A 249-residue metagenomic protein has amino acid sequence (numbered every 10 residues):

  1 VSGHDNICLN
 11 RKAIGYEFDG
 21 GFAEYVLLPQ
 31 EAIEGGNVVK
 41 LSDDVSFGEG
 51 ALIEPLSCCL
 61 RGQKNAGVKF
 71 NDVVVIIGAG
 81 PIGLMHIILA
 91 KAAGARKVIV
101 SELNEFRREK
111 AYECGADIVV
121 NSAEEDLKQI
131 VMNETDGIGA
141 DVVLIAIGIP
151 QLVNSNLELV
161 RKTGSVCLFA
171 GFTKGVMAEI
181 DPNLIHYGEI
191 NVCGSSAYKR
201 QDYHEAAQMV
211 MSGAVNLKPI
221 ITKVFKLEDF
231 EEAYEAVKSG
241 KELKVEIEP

Functional and structural regions predicted by a protein language model:
V1-I77: NAD(P)H dinucleotide-binding glycine-rich loop of Rossmann-like/cofactor-binding domains, especially the beta1-alpha1
G15-Y16, C193-S196: A short acidic, glycine-rich active-site loop that binds or catalyzes chemistry on phosphate/adenosine moieties
A23-Y25, G35-V38, K128, A140 (+3 more regions): A general structural signal for well-ordered alpha-helical segments in protein cores
L41, A170-T173, S195-Y198, I221: Short strand-turn motif at the edge of the Rossmann-like AdoMet-binding core
D43-E125, Q129: Mid-domain Rossmann-like dinucleotide-binding core that forms the NAD(H)/NADP(H) cofactor-binding site
A66-K69, E109-N191, E231: Glycine-rich cofactor phosphate-binding loops and adjacent beta1-alpha1 units of small-molecule cofactor enzyme domains
V75, I99, S165-C167, C193 (+1 more regions): Structural detector of well-ordered beta-strand residues that form the stable sheet scaffold of enzyme domains
N154-E158, K162, R200-P249: C-terminal hydrophobic helical "lid"/dimerization subdomain of Rossmann-like NAD(P)H-dependent oxidoreductases
